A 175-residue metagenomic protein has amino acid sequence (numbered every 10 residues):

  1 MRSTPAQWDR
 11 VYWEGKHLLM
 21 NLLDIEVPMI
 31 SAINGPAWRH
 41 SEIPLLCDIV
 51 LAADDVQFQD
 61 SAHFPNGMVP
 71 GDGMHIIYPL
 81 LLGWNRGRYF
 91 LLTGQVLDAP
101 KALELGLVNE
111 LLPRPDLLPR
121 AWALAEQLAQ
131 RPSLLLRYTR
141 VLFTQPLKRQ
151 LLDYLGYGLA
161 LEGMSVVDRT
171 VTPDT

Functional and structural regions predicted by a protein language model:
M1-H17, F64-N66: Glycine- (often His-adjacent) and acidic-residue-rich active-site loop that binds/positions the CoA thioester
Y12, K16, W38-R39, V96 (+1 more regions): Glycine-rich phosphate-binding loop at the start of an alpha helix
L18, L22-D24, A32, A37-F90 (+2 more regions): CoA-thioester-processing core
P28, P44, A102, T139: Terminal peptide-recognition signature
L51-A52, V108-R120: Short acidic-hydrophobic, aromatic-tinged amphipathic segments that line or gate anion-handling sites
D55-V56, G94, R114-P115: Short secondary-structure boundary segments
W84-R88, L97-E104, P132: Short, structured loop/turn "capping" segments at alpha-beta junctions
G94-A99, P119, A123-E126, Q130-T175: C-terminal alpha-helix plus adjacent terminal tail
